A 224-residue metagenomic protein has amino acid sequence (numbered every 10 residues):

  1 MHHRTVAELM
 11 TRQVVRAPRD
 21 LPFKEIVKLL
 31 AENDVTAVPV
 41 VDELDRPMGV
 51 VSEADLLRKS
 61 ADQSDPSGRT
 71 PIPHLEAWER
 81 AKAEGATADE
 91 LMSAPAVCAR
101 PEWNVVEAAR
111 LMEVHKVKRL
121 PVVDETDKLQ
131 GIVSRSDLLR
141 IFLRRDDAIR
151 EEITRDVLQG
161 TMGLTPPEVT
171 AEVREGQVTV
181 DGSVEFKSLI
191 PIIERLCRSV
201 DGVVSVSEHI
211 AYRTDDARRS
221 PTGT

Functional and structural regions predicted by a protein language model:
M1-T36, E43-R46, V50-T224: N-terminal targeting leaders
